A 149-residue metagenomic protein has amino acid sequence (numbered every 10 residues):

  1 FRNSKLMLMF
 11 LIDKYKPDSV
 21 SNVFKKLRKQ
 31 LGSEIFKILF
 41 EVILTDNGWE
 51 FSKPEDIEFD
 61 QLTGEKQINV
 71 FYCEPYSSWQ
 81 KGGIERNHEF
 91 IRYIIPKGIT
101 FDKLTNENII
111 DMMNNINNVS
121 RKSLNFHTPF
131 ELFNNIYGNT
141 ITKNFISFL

Functional and structural regions predicted by a protein language model:
F1-R2: Extended hydrophobic
K5-F10, K97: Short small-residue beta-strand/loop micro-motif enriched in glycine and branched aliphatics
M7, D18-S19, F51-P54: Short acidic/glycine-rich loop or secondary-structure boundary segments that cap or lie
M9-E34: Active-site beta-loop-alpha junctions of metal-dependent nucleic acid enzymes, especially the RNase H-like/DDE
L39-P54: Cysteine/selenocysteine-centered motifs that mediate thiol-based redox chemistry or coordinate metal-sulfur cofactors
E41, E65-I68: A structural micro-motif
T45-N47, I57, Q61, V70-I95 (+1 more regions): RNase H-like two-metal-ion nuclease catalytic core shared by retroviral integrases and related mobile-element nucleases
E55, K97-L149: C-terminal domain-tail junction helix/linker
